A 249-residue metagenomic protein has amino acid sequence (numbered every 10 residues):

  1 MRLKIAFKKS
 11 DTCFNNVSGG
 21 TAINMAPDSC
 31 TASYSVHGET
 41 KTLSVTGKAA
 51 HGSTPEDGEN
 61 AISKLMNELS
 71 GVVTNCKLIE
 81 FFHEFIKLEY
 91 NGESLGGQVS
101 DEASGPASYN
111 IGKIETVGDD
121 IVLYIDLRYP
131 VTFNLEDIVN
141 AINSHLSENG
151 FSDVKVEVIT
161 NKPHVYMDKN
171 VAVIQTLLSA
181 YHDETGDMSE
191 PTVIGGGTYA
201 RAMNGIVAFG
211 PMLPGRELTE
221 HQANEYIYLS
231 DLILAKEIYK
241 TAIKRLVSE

Functional and structural regions predicted by a protein language model:
M1-F14, A32-S35, L88-P106, N140 (+1 more regions): Short amphipathic alpha-helix segments
M1-S63, A223-Y228, L234-A235: Fold-level recognition of mixed alpha/beta catalytic cores in primary-metabolism enzymes, strongest
I5, A32, V36, V45 (+3 more regions): Short beta-strand elements
G38-T42, T132-V139: Short, conserved charged micro-motifs
K41-L43, D119-L123: Hydrophobic residues embedded in beta-strands of well-ordered beta-sheets
T42, V73, S144-F151, L246: A common structural junction motif
S53-G118, D137, D153-E249: An extended, acidic, His-containing surface patch that forms the Zn2+-binding/catalytic region of metallohydrolases
I121-L135: C-terminal catalytic subdomain
